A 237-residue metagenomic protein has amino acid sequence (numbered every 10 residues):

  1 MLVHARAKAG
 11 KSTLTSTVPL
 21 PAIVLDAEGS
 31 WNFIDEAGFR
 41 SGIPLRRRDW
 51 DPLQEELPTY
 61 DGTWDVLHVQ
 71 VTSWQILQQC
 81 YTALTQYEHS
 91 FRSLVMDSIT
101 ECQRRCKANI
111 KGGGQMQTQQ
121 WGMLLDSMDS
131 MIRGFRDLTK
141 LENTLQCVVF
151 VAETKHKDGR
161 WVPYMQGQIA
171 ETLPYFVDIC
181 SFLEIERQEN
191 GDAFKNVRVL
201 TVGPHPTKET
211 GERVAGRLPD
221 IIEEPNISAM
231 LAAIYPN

Functional and structural regions predicted by a protein language model:
M1-L94, T100-E101: Conserved P-loop
T13-S16, Y87, L138-L141, A170-P174 (+1 more regions): A general structural signal for short secondary-structure junctions and capping/turn motifs
P19, D61, N143, P174-Y175: Short, well-ordered coil/turn elements that cap or connect secondary structure elements
D35-V69, N190-N237: P-loop/Walker A phosphate-binding loop and immediately adjacent motor/lid segment at beta-alpha junctions
Q79-Q86, R133-K140, D178: Surface-exposed alpha-helical segments enriched in charged/polar residues
A83, R105-A108, L141, I179 (+1 more regions): Amphipathic alpha-helical interaction surfaces
S93-T172: P-loop NTPase motor core
Q146-E224: Phosphate-binding/switch region of NTP-binding enzymes
